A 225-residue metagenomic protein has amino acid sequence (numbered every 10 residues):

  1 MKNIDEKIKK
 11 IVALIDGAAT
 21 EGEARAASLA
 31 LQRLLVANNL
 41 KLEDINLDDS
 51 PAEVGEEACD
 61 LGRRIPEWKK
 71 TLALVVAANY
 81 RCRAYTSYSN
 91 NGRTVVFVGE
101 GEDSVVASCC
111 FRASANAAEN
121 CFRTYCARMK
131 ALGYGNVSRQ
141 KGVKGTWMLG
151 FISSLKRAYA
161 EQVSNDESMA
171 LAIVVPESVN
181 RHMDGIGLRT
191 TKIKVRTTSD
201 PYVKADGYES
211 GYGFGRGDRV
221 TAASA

Functional and structural regions predicted by a protein language model:
M1-V54: Long alpha-helical, hydrophobic tracts
K2, L40-A225: Extended, helix-rich structural scaffolds rather than catalytic motifs
